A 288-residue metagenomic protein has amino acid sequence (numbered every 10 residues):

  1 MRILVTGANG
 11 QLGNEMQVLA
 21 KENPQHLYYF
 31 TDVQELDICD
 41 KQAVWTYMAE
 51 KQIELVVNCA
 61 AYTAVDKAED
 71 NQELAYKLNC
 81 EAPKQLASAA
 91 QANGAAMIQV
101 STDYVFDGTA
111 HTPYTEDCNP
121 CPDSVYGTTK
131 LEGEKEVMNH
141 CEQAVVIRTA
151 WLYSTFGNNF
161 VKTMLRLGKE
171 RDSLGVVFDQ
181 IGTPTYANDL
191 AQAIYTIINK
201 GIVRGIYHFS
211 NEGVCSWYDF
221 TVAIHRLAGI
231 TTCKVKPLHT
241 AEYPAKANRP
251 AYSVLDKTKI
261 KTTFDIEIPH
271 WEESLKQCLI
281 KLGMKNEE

Functional and structural regions predicted by a protein language model:
R2-L19: N-terminal Rossmann NAD(P)H-binding glycine-rich loop of SDR-like oxidoreductase domains
Q11, A193, K200-K246: Mid/C-terminal beta-alpha module of Rossmann-like enzyme folds, strongest in SDR-family dehydrogenases/epimerases
Y29-D40: Rossmann-fold cofactor-recognition segment
K41-L78: NAD(P)H-binding glycine-rich loop region in Rossmannoid oxidoreductase-like domains and their noncatalytic homologs
D70-I98: NAD(P)-cofactor binding segment of oxidoreductase domains
K77, E81-Q85, V105-I147, L152: Catalytic helix-loop patch of NAD(P)-dependent Rossmann-fold dehydrogenases
K135-G182, N188-D189, Y195: NAD(P)-dependent short-chain dehydrogenase/reductase
S216-Y218, V222, H239-C278: Conserved C-terminal active-site "lid" loop/helix of NAD(P)H-dependent oxidoreductases that clamps the redox cofactor
